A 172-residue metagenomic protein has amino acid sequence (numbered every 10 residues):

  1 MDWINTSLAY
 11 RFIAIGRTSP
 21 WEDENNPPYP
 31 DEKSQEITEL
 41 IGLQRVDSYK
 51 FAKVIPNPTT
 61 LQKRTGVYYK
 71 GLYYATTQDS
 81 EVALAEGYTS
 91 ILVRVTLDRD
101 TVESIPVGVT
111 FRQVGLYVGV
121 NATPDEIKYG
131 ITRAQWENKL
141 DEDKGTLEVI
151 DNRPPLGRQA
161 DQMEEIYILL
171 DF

Functional and structural regions predicted by a protein language model:
M1-F111, V118-F172: Small cysteine-rich, disulfide-bonded extracellular modules of the LU/uPAR three-finger superfamily and closely related
